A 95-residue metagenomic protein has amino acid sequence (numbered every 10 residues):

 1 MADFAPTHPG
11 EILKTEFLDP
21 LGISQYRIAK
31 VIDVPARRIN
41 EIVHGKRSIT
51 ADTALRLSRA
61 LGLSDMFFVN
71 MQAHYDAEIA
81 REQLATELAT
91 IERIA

Functional and structural regions predicted by a protein language model:
M1-I23: A short, Lys/Arg-rich alpha-helix, primarily the initiator
L18, A29, S58: The alpha-helix within a helix-turn-helix
I23-E41: Short alpha-helical DNA-recognition segment
D33, H44, A73: Residue-level detection of the helix-turn-helix DNA-binding "recognition helix"
K46-R59: Short, basic-rich loop-to-helix N-cap that marks the start of a DNA-contacting helix
V69-A95: Short, charged recognition helix plus adjacent turn of helix-turn-helix-like nucleic-acid-binding domains
